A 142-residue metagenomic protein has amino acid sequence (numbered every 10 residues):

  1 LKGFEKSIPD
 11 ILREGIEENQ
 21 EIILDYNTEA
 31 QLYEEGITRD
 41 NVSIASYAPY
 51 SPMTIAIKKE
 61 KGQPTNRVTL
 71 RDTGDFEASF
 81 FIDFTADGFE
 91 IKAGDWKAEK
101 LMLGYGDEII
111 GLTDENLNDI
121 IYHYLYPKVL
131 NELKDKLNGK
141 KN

Functional and structural regions predicted by a protein language model:
L1-N142: Short, Lys/Arg-rich flexible segments
